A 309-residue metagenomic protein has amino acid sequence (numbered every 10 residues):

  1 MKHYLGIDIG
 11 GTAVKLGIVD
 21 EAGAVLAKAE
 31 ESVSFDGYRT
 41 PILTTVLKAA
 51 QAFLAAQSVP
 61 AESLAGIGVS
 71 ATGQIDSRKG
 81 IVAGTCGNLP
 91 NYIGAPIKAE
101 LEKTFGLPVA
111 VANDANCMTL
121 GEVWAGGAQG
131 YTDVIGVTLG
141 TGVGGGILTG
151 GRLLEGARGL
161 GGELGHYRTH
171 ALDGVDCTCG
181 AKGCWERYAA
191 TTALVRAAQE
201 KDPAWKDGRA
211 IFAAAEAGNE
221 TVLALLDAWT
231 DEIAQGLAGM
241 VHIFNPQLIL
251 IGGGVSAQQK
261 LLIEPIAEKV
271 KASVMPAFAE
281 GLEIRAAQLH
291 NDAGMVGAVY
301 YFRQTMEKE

Functional and structural regions predicted by a protein language model:
M1-G66, D76-I81, L101-L107, G121-Y131 (+1 more regions): ATP-binding/phosphotransfer module of carbohydrate and carboxylate kinases, centering on a glycine-rich
D8, G68-T72, A112, G136-G142 (+1 more regions): Short beta-strand segments
S32-F35, P90, G161-E163: A short acidic/small-residue loop/turn micro-motif
G80-I93: A charged helix-plus-loop insertion that forms the helical arch/lid used to bind and gate nucleic-acid substrates
G87-P90, A110-N116, G136-L139, R285-N291: Active-site nucleophile and cofactor-binding loops and adjacent substrate-binding regions of central metabolic enzymes
Y92-E100, T169: Short, acidic/small-residue loops that bind anionic groups at enzyme active sites
Q129-Y188: Glycine-rich phosphate-binding loop of actin/hexokinase-like ATP-binding domains
